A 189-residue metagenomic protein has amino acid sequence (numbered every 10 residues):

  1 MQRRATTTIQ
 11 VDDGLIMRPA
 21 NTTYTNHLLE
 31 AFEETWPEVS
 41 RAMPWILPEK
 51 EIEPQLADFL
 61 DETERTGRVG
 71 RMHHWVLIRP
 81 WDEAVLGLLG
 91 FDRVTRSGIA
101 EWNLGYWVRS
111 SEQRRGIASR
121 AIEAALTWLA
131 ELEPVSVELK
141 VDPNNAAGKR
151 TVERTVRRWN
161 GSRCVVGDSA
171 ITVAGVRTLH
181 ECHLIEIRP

Functional and structural regions predicted by a protein language model:
M1-H27, A31-E38, H74-P189: Acyl-donor (CoA/ACP) binding surface of acyl/acetyltransferases
A20, A31, E51, Q55-L56 (+1 more regions): Generic, well-ordered alpha-helical segments
E38-D61: Conserved GNAT-fold acetyl-CoA-binding loop/helix
L47-P48, D61-V76: A short helix-loop-beta-strand connector motif used in the catalytic cores of GNAT acetyltransferases and, in some
